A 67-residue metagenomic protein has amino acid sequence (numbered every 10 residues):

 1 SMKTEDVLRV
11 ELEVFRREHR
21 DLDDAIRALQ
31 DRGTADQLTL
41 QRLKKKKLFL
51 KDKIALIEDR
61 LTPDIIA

Functional and structural regions predicted by a protein language model:
S1-A67: Extended, charge-rich alpha-helical interface modules
